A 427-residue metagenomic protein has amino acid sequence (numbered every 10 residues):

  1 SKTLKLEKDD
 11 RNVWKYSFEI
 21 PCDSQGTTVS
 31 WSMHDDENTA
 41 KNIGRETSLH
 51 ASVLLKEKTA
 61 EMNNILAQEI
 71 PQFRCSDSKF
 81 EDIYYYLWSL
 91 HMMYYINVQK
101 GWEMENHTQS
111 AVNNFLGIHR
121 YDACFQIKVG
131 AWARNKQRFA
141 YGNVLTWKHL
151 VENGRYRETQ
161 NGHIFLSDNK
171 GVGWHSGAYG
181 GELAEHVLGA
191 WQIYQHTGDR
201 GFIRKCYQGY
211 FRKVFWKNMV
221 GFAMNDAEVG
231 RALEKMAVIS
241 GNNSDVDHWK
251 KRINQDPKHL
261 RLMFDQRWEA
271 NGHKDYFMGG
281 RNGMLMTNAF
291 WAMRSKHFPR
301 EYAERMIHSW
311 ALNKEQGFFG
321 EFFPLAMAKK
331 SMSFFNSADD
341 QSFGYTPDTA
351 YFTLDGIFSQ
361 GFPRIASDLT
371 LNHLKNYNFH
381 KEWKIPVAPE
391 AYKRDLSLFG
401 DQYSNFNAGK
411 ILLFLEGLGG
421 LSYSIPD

Functional and structural regions predicted by a protein language model:
S1-N114, R200-Y207, R212-F215, K235-K251: Acidic/polar, glycine-enriched structural segments that form the non-catalytic walls/loops of the carbohydrate-binding
W14-S48, A111-V112, T159-E185, Q208 (+6 more regions): The feature captures the catalytic groove of carbohydrate-active enzymes
S32, Q72-C75, K79, N225 (+3 more regions): Catalytic cores of large soluble enzymes that bind and process phosphate-bearing ligands
S52, T59, N114-A227, F343-A366 (+2 more regions): Aromatic-rich carbohydrate-recognition surfaces in CAZymes
R74-Y84, N97-Q99, G130-V144, S176 (+5 more regions): Structural helix-adjacent loops and short alpha-helical linkers that scaffold large soluble proteins
S78-G117, A140-A178, V214-V220, K258-Y345 (+1 more regions): Extended glycan-interaction surfaces of carbohydrate-active proteins
S367-A408: Aromatic/acidic polysaccharide-binding cleft in carbohydrate-active enzymes
L412, P426-D427: A glycine-rich beta-turn/hairpin centered on an aromatic-Pro dipeptide
